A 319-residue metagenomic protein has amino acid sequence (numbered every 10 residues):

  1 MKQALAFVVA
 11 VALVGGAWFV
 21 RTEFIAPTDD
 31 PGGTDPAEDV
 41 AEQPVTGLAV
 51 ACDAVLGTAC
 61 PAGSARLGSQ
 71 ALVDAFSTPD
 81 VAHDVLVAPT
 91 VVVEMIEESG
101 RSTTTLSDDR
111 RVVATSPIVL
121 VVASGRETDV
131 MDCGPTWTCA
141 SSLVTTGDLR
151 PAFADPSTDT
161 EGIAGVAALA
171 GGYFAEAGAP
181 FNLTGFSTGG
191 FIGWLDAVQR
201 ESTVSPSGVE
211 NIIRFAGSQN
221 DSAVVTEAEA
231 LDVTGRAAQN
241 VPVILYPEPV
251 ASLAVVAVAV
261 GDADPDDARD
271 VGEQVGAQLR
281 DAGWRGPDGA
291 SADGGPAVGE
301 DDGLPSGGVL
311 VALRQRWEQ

Functional and structural regions predicted by a protein language model:
M1-T34, E38-P44, D262-Q319: Extracellular/periplasmic juxtamembrane helices and adjacent flexible linkers that interface with membrane partners
D29-T158: N-terminal segment of the mature folded domain
A51-D53, V144-G162, V166-F186: Short beta-strand->loop
V55-A59, L72, A88-I96, T136 (+8 more regions): Stable alpha-helical elements in mature extracytoplasmic
V87-T90, V122-S124, D155, G172-A177 (+4 more regions): Sec/Tat-exported extracytoplasmic proteins
D108-L120, I192, A237-E273: Periplasmic-binding protein-like
G134-T145, R150, D155-S157, A168-L169 (+1 more regions): Bilobed periplasmic-binding protein/Venus flytrap-like ligand-binding cleft at the lobe interface of extracytoplasmic
F174-P247: Ligand-binding pocket segment of bilobal, Venus flytrap-like solute-binding proteins
